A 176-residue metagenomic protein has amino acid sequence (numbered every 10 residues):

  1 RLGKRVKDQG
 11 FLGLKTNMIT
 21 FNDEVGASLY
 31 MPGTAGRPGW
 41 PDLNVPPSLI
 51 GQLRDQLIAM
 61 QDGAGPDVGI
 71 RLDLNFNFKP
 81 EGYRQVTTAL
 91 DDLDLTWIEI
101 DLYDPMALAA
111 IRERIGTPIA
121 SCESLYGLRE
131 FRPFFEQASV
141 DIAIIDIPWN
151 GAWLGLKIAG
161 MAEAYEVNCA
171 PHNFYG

Functional and structural regions predicted by a protein language model:
R1-A109: Metal-dependent enolase-superfamily TIM-barrel catalytic cores that perform enediolate-based chemistry
T88-W97, Y103-G176: Shared catalytic-loop signature of beta/alpha-barrel
